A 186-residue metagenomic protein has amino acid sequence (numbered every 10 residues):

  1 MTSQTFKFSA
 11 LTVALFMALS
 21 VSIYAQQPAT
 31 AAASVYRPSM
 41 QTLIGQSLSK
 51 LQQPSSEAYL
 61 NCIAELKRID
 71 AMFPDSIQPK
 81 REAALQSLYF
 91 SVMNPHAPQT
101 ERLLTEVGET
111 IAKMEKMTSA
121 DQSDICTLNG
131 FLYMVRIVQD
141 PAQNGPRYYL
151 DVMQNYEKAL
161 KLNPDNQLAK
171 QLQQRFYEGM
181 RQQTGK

Functional and structural regions predicted by a protein language model:
T2-T12: Bacterial N-terminal signal peptides that target proteins for export
A10-S22: Bacterial N-terminal signal peptides
I23-A25, A31: Boundary at the C-terminal end of the N-terminal hydrophobic targeting segment
T30-K50, F73-N94, S119-D140, Q167-Q182: Amphipathic alpha-helical repeat scaffolds of TPR domains
L51-K67, Q99-T110, P146-D151: Helix-turn-helix repeat elements of alpha-solenoid scaffolds
I69, M114, K158-A159: Canonical positions in the second alpha-helix
F73, V107-E115: Long, well-ordered core segments of solenoidal/helical folds
P146-Q167, Q174, E178, K186: TPR/TPR-like (Sel1-like) alpha-helical repeat modules
